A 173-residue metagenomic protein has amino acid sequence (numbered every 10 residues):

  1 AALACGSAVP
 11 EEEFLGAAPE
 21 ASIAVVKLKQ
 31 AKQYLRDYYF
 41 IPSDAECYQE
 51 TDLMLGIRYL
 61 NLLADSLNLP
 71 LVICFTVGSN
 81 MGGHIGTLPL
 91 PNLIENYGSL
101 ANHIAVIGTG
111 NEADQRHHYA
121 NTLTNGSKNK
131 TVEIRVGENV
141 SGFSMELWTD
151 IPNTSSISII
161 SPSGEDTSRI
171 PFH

Functional and structural regions predicted by a protein language model:
A1-Q49, N102, V140-S141, P152-S155: Subtilisin-like serine protease catalytic core
A4, I23, I73-F75, S79 (+1 more regions): Short, charged N-terminal helix-start/capping segments
C5-V9, R58-D65, G98-S99: Sec-exported extracytoplasmic/periplasmic mature domains
V26-L28, L55-I85, G108-T109: Short acidic, glycine-rich surface-loop motifs adjacent to enzyme active sites
D37-P42, L69-I73, T109-A113, N121-T124: Generic detector of short, locally flexible boundary/turn motifs and exposed helical patches
C47-M54, H84-L88: Soluble non-cytosolic domains of exported or imported proteins
G78-H173: Substrate-binding/specificity loop regions of serine endopeptidase catalytic domains, predominantly subtilases
